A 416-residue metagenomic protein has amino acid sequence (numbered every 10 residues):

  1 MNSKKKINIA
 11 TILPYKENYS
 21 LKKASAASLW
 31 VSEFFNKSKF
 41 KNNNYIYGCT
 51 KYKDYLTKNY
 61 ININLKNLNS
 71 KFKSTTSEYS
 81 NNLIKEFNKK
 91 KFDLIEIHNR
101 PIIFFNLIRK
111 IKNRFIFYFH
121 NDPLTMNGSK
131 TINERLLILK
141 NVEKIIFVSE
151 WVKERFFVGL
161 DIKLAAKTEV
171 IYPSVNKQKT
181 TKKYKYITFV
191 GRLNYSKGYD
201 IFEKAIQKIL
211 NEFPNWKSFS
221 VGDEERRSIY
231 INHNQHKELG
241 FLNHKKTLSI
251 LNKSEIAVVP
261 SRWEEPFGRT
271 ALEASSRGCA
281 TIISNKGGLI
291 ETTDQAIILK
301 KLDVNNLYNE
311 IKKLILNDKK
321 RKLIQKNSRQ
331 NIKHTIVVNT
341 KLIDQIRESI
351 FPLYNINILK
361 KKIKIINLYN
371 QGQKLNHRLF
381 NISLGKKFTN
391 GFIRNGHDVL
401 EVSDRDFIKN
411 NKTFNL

Functional and structural regions predicted by a protein language model:
A10-I12, I146, K179-K197, E203-Q207 (+1 more regions): Conserved donor-binding/catalytic core segment of Leloir-type glycosyltransferases
Y15-L21, E33-S74, L379, N390-G391 (+1 more regions): N-terminal strand-loop element at the rim of the active site of nucleotide-sugar-dependent glycosyltransferases
I97-I102, F119: Short His-centered aromatic/hydrophobic patch
G128-S129, R135-L136, K140-K167: A short, active-site helix/loop in glycosyltransferases that binds the activated sugar's phosphate group
R226, T335-I363: C-terminal alpha-helical cap of glycosyltransferases
R227-L248: Nucleotide-activated donor-binding/catalytic signature segment of Leloir-type glycosyltransferases, i.e., the conserved
N252-P266, C279: Acidic donor-binding loop of glycosyltransferase active sites
A296-N305, K313-K319: Conserved acidic donor-binding segment of nucleotide-sugar-dependent glycosyltransferases
